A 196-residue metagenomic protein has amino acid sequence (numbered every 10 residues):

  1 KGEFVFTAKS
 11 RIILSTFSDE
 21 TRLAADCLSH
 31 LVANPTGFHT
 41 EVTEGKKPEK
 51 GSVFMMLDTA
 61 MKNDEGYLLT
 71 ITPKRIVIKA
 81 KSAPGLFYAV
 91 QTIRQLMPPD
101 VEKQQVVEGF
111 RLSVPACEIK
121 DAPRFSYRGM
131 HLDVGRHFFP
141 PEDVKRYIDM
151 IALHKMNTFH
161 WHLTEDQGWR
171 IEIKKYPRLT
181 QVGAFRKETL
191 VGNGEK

Functional and structural regions predicted by a protein language model:
K1-Y127: Contiguous, structured surface segment used for ligand recognition
I76, K81-Y88, E142-M156, E195-K196: Hydrophobic transmembrane alpha-helix bundles
K79-A80, R128-P141, V182, L190-K196: The substrate-binding groove and active-site-proximal loops of carbohydrate-active enzymes, especially glycoside
P84, V107-F110, H160-E165, L190-G194: Short C-terminal domain-edge/linker segments immediately following a structured domain
I93-D100, D133, H137-F138, M150 (+2 more regions): Mid-sequence acidic-hydrophobic segments that form the walls of catalytic/ligand-binding cavities or oligomerization
P123, Q167-K196: Aromatic- and acidic-residue-enriched carbohydrate-binding clefts of CAZyme catalytic domains
R128, I148, H160-H162, R178-T180 (+1 more regions): Catalytic alpha/beta active-site cores
L132-D166, R170-I173: A conserved hydrophobic secondary-structure block that centers on an alpha-helix together with its immediately flanking
